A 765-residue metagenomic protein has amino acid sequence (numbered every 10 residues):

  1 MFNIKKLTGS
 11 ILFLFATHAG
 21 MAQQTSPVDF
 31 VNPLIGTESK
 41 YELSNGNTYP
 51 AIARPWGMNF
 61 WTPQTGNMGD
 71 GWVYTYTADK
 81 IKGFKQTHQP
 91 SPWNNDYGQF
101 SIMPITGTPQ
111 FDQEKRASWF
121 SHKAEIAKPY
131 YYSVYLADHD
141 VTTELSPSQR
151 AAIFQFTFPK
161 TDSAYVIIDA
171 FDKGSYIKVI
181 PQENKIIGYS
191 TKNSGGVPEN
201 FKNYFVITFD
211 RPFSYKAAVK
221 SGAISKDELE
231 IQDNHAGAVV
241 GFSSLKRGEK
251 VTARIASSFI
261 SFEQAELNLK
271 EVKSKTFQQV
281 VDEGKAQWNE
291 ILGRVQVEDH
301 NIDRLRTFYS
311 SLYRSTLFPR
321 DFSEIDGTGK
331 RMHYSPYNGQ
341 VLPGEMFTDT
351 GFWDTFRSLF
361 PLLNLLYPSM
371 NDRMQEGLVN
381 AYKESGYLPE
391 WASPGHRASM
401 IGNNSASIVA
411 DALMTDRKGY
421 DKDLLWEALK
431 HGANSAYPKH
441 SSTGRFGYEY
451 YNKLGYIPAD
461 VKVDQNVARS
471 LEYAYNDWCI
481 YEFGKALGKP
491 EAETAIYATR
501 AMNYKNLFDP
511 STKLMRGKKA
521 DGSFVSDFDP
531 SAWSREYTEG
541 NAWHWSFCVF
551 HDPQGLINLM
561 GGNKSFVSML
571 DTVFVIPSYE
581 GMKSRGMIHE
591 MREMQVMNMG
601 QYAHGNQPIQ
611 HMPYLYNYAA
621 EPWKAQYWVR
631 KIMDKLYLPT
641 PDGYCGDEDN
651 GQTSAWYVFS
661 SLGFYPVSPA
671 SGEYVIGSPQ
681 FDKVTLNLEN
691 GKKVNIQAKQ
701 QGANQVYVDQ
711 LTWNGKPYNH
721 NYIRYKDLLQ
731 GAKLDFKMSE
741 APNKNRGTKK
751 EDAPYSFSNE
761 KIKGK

Functional and structural regions predicted by a protein language model:
M1-Q24: Bacterial Sec-dependent N-terminal signal peptides
Q23-S407, L413-L471, C479, G484-N506 (+8 more regions): Accessory carbohydrate-recognition regions in carbohydrate-active enzymes
N476: ATP-dependent phospho-/nucleotidyl transfer catalytic cores
Y707: Extracellular attachment/recognition segments
